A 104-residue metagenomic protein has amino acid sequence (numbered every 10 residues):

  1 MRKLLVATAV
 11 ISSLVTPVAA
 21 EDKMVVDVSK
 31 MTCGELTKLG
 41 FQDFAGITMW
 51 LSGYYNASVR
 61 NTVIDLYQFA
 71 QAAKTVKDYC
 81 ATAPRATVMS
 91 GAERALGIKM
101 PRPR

Functional and structural regions predicted by a protein language model:
R2-A7: Sec-dependent signal peptide recognition, specifically the positively charged N-region followed immediately by
T8, T32-E35: Short N-terminal alpha-helical targeting/association segments
I11-S12: Repetitive helical segments and hydrophobic/amphipathic motifs
T16-A20: Sec/Tat signal peptide C-region and signal peptidase I cleavage site
D22-V26, F41-R104: Compact alpha-helical subdomains of small soluble proteins
V26-S29, L36: Secreted, propeptide-processed cysteine-rich mini-domains
K30-C33, K77: Disulfide-stabilized extracellular ectodomain repeats and their linkers
